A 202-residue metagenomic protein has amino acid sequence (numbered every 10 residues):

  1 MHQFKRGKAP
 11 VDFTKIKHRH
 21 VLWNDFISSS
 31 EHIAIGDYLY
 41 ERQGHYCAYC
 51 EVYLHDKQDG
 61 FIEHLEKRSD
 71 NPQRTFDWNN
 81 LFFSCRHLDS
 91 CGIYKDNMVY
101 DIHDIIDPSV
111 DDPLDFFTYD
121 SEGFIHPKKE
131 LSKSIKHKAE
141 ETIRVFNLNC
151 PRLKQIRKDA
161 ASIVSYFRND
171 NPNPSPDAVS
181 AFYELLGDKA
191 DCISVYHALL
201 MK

Functional and structural regions predicted by a protein language model:
M1-F26, N97-S109, N149-V164, N169-P172 (+1 more regions): Class I S-adenosyl-L-methionine
H2-Y46, N71-F76, E184-L186: Short, charged surface segments at domain edges that flank catalytic/cofactor-binding sites
K5, T14, H55, E66 (+4 more regions): Generic, ordered loop/turn and secondary-structure boundary motif
V11-D12, R74-D89, D111-P127: Short Fe-S-cluster ligation motifs
S29, L65-R68, N79-L81, P108-S109 (+3 more regions): Surface-exposed loop/turn and secondary-structure junction residues enriched for glycine/proline
E51-Y94, Y100: Histidine-centered nuclease catalytic patch
G92-N149: Long, low-complexity, intrinsically disordered segments enriched in glycines and aromatic residues
E130-K202: C-terminal, charged low-complexity interaction regions
